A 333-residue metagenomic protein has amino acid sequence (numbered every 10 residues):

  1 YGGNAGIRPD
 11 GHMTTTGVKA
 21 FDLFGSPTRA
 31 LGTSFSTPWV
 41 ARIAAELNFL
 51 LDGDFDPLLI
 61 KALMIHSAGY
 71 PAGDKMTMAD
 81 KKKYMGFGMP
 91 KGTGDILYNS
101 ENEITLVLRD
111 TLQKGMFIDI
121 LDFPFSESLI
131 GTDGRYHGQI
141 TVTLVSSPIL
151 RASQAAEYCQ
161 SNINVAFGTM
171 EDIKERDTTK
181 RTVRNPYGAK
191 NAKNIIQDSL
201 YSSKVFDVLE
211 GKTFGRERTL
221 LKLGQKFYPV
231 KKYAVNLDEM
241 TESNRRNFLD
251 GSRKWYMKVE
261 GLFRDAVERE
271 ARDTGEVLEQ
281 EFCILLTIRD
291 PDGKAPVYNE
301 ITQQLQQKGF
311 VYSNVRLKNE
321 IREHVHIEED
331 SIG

Functional and structural regions predicted by a protein language model:
Y1-T33, T37-A41: Extracellular S/T/G-rich loop segment that most often corresponds to the catalytic His/Ser-adjacent loop
G11-V18, K61, H66, Y158-F167: Active/binding-pocket-proximal capping segment
W39-L50: Alpha-helical metal-binding/catalytic segments enriched in His/Glu/Asp
D52-M76: An often Trp-containing, charged/polar helix-loop segment at the C-terminal end of enzyme catalytic cores
A72-K91, E175-A189: Charged/polar, low-hydrophobicity segments characteristic of intrinsically disordered regions and flexible loops
K83-T178: Secreted peptidase-domain scaffold signal
S100-P124, K212-N244: Generic detector of solvent-exposed, compositionally biased contiguous segments
Y158-E210, R216-T219, M240-G333: C-terminal edge strands of extracellular/lumenal beta-sandwich accessory domains
